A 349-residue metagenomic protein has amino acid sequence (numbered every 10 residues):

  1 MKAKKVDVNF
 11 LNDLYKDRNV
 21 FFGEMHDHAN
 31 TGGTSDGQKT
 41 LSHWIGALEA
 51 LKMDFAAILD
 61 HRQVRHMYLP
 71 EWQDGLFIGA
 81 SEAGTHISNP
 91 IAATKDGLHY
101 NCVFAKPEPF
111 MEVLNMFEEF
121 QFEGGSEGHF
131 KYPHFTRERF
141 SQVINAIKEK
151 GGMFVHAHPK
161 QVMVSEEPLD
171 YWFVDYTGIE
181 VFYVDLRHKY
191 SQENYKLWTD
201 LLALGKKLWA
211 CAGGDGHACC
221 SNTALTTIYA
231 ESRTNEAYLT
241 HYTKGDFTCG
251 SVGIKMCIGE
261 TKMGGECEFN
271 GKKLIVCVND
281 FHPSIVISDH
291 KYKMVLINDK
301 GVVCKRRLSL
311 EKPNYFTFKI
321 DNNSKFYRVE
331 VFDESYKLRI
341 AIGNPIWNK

Functional and structural regions predicted by a protein language model:
M1-V20, G32, L41, G205-A210 (+1 more regions): C-terminal functional module detector
K2-M153, A157, E166, V174 (+5 more regions): A metal-dependent hydrolase metal-coordination microenvironment
E49, K148, L202-A203, T243: Alpha-helix boundary recognition
A50, F173, L204-G205, N323: Alpha-helix termination/capping residues and helix-transition junctions
N194-K207: Short, hydrophobic/aliphatic alpha-helical segments
